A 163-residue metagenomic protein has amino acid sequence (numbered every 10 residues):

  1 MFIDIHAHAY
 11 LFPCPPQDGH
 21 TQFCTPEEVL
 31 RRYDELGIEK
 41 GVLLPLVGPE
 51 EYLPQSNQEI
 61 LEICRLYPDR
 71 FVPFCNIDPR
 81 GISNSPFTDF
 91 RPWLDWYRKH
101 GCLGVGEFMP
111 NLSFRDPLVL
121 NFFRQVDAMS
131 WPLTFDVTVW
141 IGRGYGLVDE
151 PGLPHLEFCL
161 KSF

Functional and structural regions predicted by a protein language model:
M1-N121, Q125-A128: Mid-domain alpha/beta scaffold segments of enzyme catalytic cores
L103-G104, D116-F163: Catalytic pocket-lining loop regions of alpha/beta-barrel enzymes, especially the amidohydrolase/enolase/GH5 lineages
